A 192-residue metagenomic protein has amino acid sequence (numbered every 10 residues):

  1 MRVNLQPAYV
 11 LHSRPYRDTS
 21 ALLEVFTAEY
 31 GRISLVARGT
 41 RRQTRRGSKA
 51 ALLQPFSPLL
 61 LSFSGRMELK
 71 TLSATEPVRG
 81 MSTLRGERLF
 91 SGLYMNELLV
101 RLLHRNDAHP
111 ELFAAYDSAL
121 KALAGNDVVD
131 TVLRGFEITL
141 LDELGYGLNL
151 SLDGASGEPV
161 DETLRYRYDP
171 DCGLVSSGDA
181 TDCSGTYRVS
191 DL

Functional and structural regions predicted by a protein language model:
M1-A21, F26-L192: Non-catalytic alpha-helical scaffolds and adjoining flexible linkers that form interface surfaces for assembly
